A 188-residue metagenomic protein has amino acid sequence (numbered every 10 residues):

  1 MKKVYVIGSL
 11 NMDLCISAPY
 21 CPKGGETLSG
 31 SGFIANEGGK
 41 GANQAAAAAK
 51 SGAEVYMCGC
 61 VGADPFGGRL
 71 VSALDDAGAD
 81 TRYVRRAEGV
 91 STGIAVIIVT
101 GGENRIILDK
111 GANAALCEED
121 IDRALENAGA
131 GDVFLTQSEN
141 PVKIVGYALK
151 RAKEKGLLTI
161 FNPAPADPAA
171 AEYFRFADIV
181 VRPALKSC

Functional and structural regions predicted by a protein language model:
M1-C60, P65-S72, D76-A79: Glycine-rich phosphate/adenosyl-contacting loop at the front of the ribokinase-like
M1-L10, S72-R86, I98-C188: Ribokinase/PfkB-type carbohydrate-kinase core domain
G32, C58-A63, R82-S91, P163-A164: Beta-strand->loop->alpha-helix junctions that form or flank phosphate-binding loops in nucleotide-handling enzymes
N43, D64-P65, S91, V142-K143 (+1 more regions): Short alpha-helical
T92-I97: Short alpha-helix plus adjacent loop in nuclease-associated cores
